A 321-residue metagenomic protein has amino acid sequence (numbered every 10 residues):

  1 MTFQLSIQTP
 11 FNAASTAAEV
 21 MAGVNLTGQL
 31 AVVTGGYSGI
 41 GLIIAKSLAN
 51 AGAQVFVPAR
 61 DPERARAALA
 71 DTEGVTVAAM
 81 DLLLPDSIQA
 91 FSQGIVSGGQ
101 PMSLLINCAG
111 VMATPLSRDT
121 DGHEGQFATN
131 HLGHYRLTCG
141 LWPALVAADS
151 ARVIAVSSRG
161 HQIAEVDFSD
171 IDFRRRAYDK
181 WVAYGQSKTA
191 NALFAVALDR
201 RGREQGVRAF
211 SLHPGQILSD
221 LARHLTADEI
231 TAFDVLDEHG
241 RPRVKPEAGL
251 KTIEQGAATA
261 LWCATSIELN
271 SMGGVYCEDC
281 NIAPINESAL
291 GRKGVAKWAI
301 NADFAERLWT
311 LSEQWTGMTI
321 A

Functional and structural regions predicted by a protein language model:
T2-I230, D234-D237, Q314-A321: Rossmann-fold NAD(P)H-dependent dehydrogenase/reductase core
L5-F11, S187, V235-L290, A302-E306 (+1 more regions): C-terminal helical subdomain
T34, R176, K180, R241-P246 (+1 more regions): A short, mixed-charge helix-start or loop-turn motif at secondary-structure junctions
V57, M80, A248, K297-I300: Pocket-edge positions in alpha/beta enzyme catalytic cores
R64-A67, G125, Q255, G273 (+2 more regions): Residues within well-formed alpha-helices
L84, D170, T265-S266, N301: Polar helix-capping/helix-linker motif
T120, W181-Y184, P246, V295-W298 (+1 more regions): Active-site oxyanion-binding pockets that recognize sulfate/phosphate
K297-A321: C-terminal amphipathic/interface module of NAD(P)-dependent oxidoreductases and related NAD-binding regulators
